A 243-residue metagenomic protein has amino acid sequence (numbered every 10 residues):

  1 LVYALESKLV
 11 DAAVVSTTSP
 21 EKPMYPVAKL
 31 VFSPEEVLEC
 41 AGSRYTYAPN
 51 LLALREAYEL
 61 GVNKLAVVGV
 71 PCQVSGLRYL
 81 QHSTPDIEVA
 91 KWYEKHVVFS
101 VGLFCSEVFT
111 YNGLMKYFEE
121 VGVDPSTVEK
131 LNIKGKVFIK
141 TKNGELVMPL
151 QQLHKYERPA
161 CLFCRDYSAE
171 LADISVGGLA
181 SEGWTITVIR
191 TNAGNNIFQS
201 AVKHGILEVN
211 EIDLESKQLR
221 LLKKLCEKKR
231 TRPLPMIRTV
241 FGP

Functional and structural regions predicted by a protein language model:
L1-P243: Iron-sulfur-associated redox domains of electron-transfer enzymes in respiratory and anaerobic energy metabolism
